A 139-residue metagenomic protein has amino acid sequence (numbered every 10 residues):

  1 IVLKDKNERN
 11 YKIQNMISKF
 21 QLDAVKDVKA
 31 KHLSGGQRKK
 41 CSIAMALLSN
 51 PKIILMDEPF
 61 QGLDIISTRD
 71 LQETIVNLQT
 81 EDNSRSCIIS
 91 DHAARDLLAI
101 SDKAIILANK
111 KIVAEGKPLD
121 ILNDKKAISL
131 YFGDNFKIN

Functional and structural regions predicted by a protein language model:
N7-V25, V76: Conserved ABC ATPase "signature" region
K29-L33: Conserved ABC ATPase signature
I43: Hydrophobic anchor residue at the start of the ABC signature
N50: Conserved catalytic motifs of ABC-family nucleotide-binding domains
I54-E58: Catalytic Walker B motif of ABC-type/P-loop ATPase nucleotide-binding domains
R69-N83: Helical segment within the ABC ATPase nucleotide-binding domain
